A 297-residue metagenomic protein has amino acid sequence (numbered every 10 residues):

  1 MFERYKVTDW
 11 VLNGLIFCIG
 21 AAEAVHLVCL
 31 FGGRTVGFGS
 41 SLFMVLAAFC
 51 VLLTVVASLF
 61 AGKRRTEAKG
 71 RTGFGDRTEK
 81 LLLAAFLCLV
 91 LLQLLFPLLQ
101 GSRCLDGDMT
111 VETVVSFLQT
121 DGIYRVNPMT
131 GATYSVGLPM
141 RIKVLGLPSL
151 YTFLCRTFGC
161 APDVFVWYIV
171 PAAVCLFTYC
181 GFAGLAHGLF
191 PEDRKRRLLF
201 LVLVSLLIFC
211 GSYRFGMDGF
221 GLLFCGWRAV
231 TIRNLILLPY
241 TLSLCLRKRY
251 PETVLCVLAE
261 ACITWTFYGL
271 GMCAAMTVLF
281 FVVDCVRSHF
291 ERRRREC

Functional and structural regions predicted by a protein language model:
M1-G75, E291: Membrane-embedded, hydrophobic transmembrane alpha-helices
F2-C18, E79-L82, R194-L201, R249-C256: Membrane-interfacial loop-to-transmembrane alpha-helix junctions, especially the N-terminal start
A21-A24, L52, F177-A186, A229 (+2 more regions): Transmembrane alpha-helical segments
A24-T35, T157, S212-F220: Juxtamembrane "helix-exit" motif on the non-cytosolic side of transmembrane helices
L92-I208, D218-C225: Active-site lumenal/periplasmic loops and adjacent helix-entry segments of GT-C-fold, multi-pass membrane
L201-L246: Membrane-interface micro-motifs in multi-pass membrane enzymes
P251-Y268: Membrane-interface alpha helices of multi-pass inner-membrane proteins
M272-E296: Perimembrane helix-loop-helix junctions
